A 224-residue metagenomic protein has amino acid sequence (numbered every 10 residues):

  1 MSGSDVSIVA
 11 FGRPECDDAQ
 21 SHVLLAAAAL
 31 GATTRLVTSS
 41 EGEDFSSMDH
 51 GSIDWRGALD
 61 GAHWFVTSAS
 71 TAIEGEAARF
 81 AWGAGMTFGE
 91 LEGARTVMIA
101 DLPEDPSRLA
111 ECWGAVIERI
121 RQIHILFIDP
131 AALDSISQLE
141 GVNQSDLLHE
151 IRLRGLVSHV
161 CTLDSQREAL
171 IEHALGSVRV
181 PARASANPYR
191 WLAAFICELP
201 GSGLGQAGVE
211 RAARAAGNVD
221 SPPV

Functional and structural regions predicted by a protein language model:
M1-A186, L199-V224: Ribokinase/PfkB-type carbohydrate-kinase core domain
W191-F195: Conserved hydrophobic/aromatic "anchor" residues that stabilize well-ordered secondary structure elements
